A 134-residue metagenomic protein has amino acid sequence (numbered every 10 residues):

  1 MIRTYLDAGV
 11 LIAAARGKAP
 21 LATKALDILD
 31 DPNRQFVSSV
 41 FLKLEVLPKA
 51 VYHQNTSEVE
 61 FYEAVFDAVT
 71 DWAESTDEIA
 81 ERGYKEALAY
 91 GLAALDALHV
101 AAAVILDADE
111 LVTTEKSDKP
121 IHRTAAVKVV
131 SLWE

Functional and structural regions predicted by a protein language model:
M1-R3, W72, V100-E134: Acidic, PIN/NYN-like endoribonuclease modules and their adjacent C-terminal/linker elements
M1-S38, V51-F61, V130-E134: Short, well-structured N-terminal submotif of metal-dependent ribonuclease cores
L6, S38, E74, A94-A97 (+1 more regions): Short beta-strand scaffold positions
V10, L42, I79, H99 (+1 more regions): Alpha-helix capping/helix-boundary segments
P32, Y90, L106-D107: Active-site charged/polar residues at nucleotide-handling catalytic sites that mediate phosphoryl, nucleotidyl
V69-A89: Acidic catalytic patch
